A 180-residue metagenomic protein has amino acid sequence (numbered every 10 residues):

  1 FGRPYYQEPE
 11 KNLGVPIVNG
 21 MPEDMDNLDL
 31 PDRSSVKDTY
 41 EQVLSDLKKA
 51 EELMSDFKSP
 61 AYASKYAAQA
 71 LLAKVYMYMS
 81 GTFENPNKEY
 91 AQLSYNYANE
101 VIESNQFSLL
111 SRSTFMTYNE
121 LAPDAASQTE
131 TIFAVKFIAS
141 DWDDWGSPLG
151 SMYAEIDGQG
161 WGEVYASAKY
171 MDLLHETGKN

Functional and structural regions predicted by a protein language model:
F1-N180: Structured, solvent-exposed acidic/aromatic patches
